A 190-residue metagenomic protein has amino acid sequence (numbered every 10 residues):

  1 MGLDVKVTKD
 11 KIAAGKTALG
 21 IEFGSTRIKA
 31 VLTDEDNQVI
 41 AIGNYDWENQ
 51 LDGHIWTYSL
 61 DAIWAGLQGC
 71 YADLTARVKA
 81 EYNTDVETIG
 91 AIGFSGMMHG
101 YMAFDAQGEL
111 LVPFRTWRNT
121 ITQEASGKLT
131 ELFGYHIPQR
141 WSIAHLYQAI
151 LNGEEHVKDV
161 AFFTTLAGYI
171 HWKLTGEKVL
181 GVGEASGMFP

Functional and structural regions predicted by a protein language model:
M1-V112, G127, D159: N-terminal glycine/serine-rich phosphate-binding loop of ATP-dependent small-molecule kinases, especially carbohydrate
F23-S25, T33, F104, F133-P190: Gly/Ser/Thr-rich active-site cleft segment
Y45, R115-T116, E184: Residue-level structural signal for beta-strand termini and adjacent loop
H54, F114, I137-R140: Short N-terminal micro-motifs specific to bacterial/archaeal maturation and metal-cluster initiation sites
N119: Carbohydrate-associated surface elements
E124: Glycine-rich loop(s) and the adjacent beta-strand/alpha-helix scaffold that form part
K128, L132: Active-site neighborhood of divalent metal-dependent phosphoester bond hydrolases
